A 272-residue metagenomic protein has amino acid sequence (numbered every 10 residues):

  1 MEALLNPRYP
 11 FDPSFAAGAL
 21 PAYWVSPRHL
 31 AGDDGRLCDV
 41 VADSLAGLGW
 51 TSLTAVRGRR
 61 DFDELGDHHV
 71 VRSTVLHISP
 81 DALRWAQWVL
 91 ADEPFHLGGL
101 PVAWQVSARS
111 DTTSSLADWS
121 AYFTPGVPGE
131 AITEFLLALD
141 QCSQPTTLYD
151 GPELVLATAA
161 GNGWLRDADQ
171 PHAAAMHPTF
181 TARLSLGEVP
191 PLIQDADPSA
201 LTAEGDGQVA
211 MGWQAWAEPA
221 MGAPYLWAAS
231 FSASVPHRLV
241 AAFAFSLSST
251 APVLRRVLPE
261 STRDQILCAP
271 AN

Functional and structural regions predicted by a protein language model:
E2-L37, L137-T147: Terminal, regulation- and interaction-focused segments at domain boundaries
G32-V56, A131, D150-L165: Amphipathic alpha-helical segments
L53-A82, R166-R183: Ser/Thr-rich, low-complexity intrinsically disordered terminal regions
P80-T133, L186-A241: Intrinsically disordered, low-complexity regulatory segments enriched in Ser/Thr/Pro and charged residues
D111-H172: Surface-exposed beta-loop interaction hotspot
T146-Q208: Surface-exposed interaction/gating patches
W216-G222, S230-N272: Long, compositionally biased intrinsically disordered terminal regions
